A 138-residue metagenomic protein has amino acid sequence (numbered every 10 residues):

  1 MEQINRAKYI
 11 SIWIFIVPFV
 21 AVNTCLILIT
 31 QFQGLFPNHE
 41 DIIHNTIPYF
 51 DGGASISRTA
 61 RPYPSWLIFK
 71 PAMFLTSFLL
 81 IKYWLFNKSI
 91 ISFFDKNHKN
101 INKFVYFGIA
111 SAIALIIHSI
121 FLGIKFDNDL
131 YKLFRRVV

Functional and structural regions predicted by a protein language model:
E2-I14: N-terminal membrane topogenic signal
I4, S89-K103: Membrane-interface helix-boundary motifs at transmembrane edges
S11, F15, A21-K88, Y106-R136: Early transmembrane hairpin module of multi-pass membrane proteins
